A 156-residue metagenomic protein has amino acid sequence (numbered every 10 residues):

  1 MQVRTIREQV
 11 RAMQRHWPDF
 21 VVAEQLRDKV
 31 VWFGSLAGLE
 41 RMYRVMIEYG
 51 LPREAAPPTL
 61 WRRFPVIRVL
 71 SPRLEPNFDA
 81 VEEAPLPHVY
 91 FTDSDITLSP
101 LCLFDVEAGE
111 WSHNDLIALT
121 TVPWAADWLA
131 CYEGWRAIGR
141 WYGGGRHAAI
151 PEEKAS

Functional and structural regions predicted by a protein language model:
M1-E24: Order/disorder boundary and secretion-linked terminal/linker segments
P18-V106, L116: Compact alpha/beta protein-protein interaction domains typified by the UBC
E83-S156: Domain-level detector for trafficking modules
